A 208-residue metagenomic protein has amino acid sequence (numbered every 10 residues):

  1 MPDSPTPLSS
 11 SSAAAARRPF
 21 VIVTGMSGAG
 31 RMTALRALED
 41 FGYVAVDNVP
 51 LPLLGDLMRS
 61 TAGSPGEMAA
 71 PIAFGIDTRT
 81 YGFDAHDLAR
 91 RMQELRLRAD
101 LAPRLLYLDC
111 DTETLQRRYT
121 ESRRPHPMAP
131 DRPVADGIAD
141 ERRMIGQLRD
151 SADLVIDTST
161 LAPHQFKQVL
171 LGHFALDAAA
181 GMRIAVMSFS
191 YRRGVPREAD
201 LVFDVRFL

Functional and structural regions predicted by a protein language model:
M1-P19, L53-P65: Extreme N-terminal, non-catalytic leader segments that precede Walker-type/kinase nucleotide-binding cores
P2-L8, D136-L208: C-terminal accessory "lid"/substrate-recognition subdomains
M26: P-loop (Walker A) phosphate-binding loop of NTP-binding proteins
G30: Conserved glycine(s) of the Walker
A34-L35: Post-Walker A alpha-helix
E39-R96: Conserved nucleotide-sensing/catalytic segment adjacent to the nucleotide-binding pocket in NTP-handling enzymes
A102-G146, L154-L161, L208: A glycine- and Lys/Arg-enriched "phosphate-lid" helix/loop adjacent to the NTP-binding pocket of small-molecule kinases
